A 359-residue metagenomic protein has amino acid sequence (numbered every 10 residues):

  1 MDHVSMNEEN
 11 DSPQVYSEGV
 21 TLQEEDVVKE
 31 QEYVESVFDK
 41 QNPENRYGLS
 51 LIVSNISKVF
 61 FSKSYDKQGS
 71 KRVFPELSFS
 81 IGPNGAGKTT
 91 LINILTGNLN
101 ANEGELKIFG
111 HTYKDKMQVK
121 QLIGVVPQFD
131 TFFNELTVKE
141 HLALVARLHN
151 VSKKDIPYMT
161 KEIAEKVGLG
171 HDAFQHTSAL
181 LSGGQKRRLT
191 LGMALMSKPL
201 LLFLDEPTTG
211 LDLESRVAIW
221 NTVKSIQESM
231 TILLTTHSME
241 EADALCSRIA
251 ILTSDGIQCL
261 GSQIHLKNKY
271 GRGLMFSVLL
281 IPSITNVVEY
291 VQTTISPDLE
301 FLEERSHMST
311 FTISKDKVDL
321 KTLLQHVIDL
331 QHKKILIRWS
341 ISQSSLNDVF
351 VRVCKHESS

Functional and structural regions predicted by a protein language model:
T96: Helix-to-loop junction immediately C-terminal to a conserved catalytic motif
F129, N134-L148: Q-loop/switch helix immediately C-terminal to the Walker
A143, R147, D155-D172: Conserved ABC ATPase "signature" region
T177-L181: Conserved ABC ATPase signature
T190-L191, I219: Hydrophobic anchor residue at the start of the ABC signature
L202-D205: Catalytic Walker B motif of ABC-type/P-loop ATPase nucleotide-binding domains
